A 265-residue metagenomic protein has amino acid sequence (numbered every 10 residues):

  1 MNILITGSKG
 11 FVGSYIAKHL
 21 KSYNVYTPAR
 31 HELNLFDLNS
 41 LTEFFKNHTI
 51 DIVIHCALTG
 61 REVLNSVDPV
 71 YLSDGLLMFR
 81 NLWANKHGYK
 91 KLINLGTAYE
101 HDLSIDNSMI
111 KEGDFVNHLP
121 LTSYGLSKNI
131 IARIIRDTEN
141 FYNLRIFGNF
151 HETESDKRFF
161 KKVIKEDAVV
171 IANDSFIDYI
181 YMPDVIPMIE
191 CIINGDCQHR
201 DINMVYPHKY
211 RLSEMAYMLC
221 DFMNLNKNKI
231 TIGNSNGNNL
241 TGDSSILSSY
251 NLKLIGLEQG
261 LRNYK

Functional and structural regions predicted by a protein language model:
M1-K21: N-terminal Rossmann NAD(P)H-binding glycine-rich loop of SDR-like oxidoreductase domains
L35-D74: NAD(P)H-binding glycine-rich loop region in Rossmannoid oxidoreductase-like domains and their noncatalytic homologs
F44, M182, R211-Y217, T231-K265: Conserved C-terminal active-site "lid" loop/helix of NAD(P)H-dependent oxidoreductases that clamps the redox cofactor
I52, S66-I93: NAD(P)-cofactor binding segment of oxidoreductase domains
R80-L121: Conserved Rossmann-fold NAD(P)-dependent oxidoreductase catalytic core, especially the SDR/UDP-sugar
L121, R133-I177, M182-D184, C191: NAD(P)-dependent short-chain dehydrogenase/reductase
F150-E154, D174-I186, I202-D221, I255: Substrate-binding strand-loop-helix patch in Rossmann-like NAD(P)-dependent oxidoreductase/epimerase domains
V163, D167, M188-C191, G195-N238 (+1 more regions): Mid/C-terminal beta-alpha module of Rossmann-like enzyme folds, strongest in SDR-family dehydrogenases/epimerases
